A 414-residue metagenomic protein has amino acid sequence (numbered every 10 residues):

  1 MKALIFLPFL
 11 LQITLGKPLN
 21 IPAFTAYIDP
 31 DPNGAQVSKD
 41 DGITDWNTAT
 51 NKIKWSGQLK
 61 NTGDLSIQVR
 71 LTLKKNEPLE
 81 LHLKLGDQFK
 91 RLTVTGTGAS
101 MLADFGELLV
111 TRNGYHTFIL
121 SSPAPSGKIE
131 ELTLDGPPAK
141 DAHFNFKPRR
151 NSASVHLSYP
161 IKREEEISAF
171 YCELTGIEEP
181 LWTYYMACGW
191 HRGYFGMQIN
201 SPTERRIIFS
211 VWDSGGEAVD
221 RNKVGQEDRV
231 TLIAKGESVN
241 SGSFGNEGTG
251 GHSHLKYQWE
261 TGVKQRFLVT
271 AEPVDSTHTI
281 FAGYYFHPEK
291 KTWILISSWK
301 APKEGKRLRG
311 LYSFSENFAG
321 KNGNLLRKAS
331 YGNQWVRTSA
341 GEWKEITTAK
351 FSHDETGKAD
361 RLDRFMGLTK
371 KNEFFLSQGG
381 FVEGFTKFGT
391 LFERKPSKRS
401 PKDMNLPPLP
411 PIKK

Functional and structural regions predicted by a protein language model:
I5-Q12: Bacterial N-terminal signal peptides
L15-Q258, R266-P273, T277-K414: Extracytoplasmic
